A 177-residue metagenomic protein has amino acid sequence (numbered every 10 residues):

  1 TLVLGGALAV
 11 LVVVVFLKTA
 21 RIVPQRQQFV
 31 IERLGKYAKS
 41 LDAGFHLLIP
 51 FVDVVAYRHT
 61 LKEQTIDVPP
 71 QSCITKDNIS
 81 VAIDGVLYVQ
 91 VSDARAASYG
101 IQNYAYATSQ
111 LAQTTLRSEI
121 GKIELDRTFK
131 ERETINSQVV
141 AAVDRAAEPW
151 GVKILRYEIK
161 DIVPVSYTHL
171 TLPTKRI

Functional and structural regions predicted by a protein language model:
T1-Y167: N-terminal hydrophobic membrane-entry segments
T168-T174: Conserved small/polar residues in nucleotide/adenosyl-binding loops
